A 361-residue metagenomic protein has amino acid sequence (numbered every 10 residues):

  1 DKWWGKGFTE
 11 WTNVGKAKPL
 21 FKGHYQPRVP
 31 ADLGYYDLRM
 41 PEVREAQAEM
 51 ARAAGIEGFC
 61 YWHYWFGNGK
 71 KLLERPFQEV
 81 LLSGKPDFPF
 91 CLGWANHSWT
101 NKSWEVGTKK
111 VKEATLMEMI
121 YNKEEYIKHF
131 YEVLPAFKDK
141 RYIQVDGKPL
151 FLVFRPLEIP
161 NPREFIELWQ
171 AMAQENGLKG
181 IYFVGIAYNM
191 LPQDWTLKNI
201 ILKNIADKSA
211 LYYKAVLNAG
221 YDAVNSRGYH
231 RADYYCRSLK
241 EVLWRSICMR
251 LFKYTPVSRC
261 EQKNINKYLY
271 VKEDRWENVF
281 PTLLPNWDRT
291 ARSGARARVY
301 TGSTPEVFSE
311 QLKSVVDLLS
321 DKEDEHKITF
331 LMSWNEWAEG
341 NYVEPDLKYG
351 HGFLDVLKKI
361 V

Functional and structural regions predicted by a protein language model:
D1-V361: Glycan-processing catalytic domains of CAZymes
